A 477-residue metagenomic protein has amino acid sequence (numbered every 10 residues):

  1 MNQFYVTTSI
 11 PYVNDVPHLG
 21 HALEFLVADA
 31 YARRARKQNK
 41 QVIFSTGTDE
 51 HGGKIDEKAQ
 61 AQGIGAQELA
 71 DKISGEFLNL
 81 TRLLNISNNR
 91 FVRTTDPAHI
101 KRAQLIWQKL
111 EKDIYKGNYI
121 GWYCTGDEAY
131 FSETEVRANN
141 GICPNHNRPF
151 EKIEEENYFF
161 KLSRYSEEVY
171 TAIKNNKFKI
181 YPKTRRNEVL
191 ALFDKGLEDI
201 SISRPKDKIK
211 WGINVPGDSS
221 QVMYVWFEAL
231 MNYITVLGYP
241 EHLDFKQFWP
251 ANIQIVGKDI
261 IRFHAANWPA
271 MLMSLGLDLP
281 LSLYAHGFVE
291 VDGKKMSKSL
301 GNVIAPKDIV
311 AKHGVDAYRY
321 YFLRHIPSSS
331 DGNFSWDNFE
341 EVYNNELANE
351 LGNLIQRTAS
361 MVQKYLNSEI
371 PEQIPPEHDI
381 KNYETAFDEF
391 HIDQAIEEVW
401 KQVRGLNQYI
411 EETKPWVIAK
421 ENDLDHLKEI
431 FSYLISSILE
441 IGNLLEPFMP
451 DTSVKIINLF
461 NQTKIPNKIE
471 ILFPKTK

Functional and structural regions predicted by a protein language model:
M1-Q3, I43-G47, I64, Y119-W122 (+6 more regions): Basic, alpha-helical terminal appendages of large translation-related enzymes
M1-T46, A98-R102, N145-K364, S368 (+2 more regions): Structured secondary-structure scaffolds
T48-K54: Short, charge-patterned binding micro-sites
K58-D71: A charged helix-plus-loop insertion that forms the helical arch/lid used to bind and gate nucleic-acid substrates
E68-S87: A glycine-rich helix N-cap at a beta->alpha junction
D96-D113, Y123-C124: Feature captures the FAD/FMN-dependent oxidoreductase FAD-binding
K112-S166, Y170: Cys/His-rich short segments
D331-S335, H378-T385: Short, charged/polar, low-complexity loop and linker segments that flank or interrupt alpha-helical bundles
